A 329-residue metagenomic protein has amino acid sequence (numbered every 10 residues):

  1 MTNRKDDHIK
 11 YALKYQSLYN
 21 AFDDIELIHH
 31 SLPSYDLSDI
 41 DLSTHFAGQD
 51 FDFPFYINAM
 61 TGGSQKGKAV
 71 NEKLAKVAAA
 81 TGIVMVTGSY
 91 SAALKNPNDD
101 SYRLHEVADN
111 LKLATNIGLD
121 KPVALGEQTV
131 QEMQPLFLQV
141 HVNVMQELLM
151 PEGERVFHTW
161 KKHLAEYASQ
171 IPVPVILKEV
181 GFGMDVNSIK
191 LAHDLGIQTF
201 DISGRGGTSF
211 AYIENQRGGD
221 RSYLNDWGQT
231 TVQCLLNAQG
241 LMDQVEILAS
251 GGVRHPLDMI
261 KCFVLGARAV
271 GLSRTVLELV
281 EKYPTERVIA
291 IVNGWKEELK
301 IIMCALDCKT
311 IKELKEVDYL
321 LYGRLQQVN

Functional and structural regions predicted by a protein language model:
M1-F51, R324-L325: An N-cap/entry alpha-helix motif that binds or orients negatively charged groups
M1-Y15, V276-N329: C-terminal extensions of enzymes
F55-N58, I83-G88, L111-I117, L136 (+5 more regions): Hydrophobic faces of well-ordered beta-strands that scaffold small-molecule active sites in alpha/beta enzyme cores
I57, A78, L138, F200 (+3 more regions): Conserved, mostly hydrophobic/aromatic
K66-A69, S91-E106, D120-L125, Q146-S169 (+4 more regions): Active-site-adjacent beta->alpha loops and helix N-cap segments on the catalytic face of soluble alpha/beta enzymes
D100-A114, F157-I176, R221-I247, N293-I302: Alpha-helix-loop-beta-strand connector modules within alpha/beta enzyme cores
V123-E132, F182-T199, L236-D243, A249 (+1 more regions): Catalytic cores of alpha/beta
H141-Q146, I197-I213, G252-H255, M259-V288: Glycine-rich phosphate-binding active-site loops on the catalytic face of alpha/beta enzymes
